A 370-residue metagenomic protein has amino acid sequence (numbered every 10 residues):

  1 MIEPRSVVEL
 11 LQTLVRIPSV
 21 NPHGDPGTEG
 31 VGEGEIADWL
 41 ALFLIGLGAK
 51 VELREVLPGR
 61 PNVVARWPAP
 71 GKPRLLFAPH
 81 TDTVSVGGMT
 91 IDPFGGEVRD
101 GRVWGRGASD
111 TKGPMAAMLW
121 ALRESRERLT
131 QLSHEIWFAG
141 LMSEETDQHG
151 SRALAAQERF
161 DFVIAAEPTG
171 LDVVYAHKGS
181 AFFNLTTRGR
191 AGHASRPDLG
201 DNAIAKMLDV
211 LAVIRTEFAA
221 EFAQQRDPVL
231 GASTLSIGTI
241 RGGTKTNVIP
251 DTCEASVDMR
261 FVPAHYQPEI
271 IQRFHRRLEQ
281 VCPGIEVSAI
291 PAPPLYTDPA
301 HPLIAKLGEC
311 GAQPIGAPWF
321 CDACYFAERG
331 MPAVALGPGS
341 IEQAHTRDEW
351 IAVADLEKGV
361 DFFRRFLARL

Functional and structural regions predicted by a protein language model:
M1-I2, E52-L57, Y175, F182-L370: Metal-dependent amide/peptide-bond hydrolase catalytic core, centered on the "pita-bread" metallohydrolase fold
I2-A108, E127-L132, S340: Acidic/His- and Gly-rich active-site-bordering loop/insert found across diverse amide/peptide-bond hydrolases
V8, G30, G34-D38, M115 (+2 more regions): Short, surface-exposed alpha-helical segments at coil->helix boundaries
L14, P18, L44, E167 (+2 more regions): Residue-level signal for inorganic ion chemistry
P58-R60, D147, G170-L171, F320: Short acidic loop-to-helix transition motifs that present clustered carboxylates
L75-F77, A139, F162-I164, P332-V334: Hydrophobic/aromatic beta-strand patches that form the interior of the parallel beta-sheet core in alpha/beta enzyme
D100-V103, S109, G113-T216, H345-K358: Fold-level recognition of mixed alpha/beta catalytic cores in primary-metabolism enzymes, strongest
